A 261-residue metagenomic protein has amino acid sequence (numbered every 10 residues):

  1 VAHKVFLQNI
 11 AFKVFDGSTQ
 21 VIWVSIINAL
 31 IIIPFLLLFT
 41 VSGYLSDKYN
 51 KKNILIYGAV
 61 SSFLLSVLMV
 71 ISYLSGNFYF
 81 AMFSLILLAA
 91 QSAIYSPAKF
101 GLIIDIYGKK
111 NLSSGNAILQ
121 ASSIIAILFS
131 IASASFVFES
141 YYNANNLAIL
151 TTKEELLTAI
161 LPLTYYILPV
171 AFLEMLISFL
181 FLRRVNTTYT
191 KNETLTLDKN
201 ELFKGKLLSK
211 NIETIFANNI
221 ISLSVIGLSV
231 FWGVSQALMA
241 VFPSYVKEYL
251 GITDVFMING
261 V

Functional and structural regions predicted by a protein language model:
V1-F6, N145-L150, E155-L156, L161-T164 (+1 more regions): A single, central transmembrane helix in multi-pass transporters
V1-L7, I27-S46, N50-F63, F80-Y141 (+2 more regions): Substrate-agnostic recognition of the 12-TM MFS/MFS-like secondary transporter fold
Q8-F15, V70-I71, I127-I167, E248-Y249: Transmembrane alpha-helix termini and helix-breaking/packing motifs in multi-pass membrane transporters
I10-G17, K48, L102-I106, Y245-L250: Helix-to-coil boundary motifs at intracellular loop junctions of multi-pass secondary transporters
V60-G76: C-terminal ends and interior cores of transmembrane alpha-helices in multi-pass membrane transporters/permeases
L68-S72, L88, S178-F181: MFS-fold secondary transporters
G101, D105, A159-I160, T164-L197: Helix-loop junctions on the cytosolic side of multi-pass membrane transporters, especially the intracellular loop
R184-V225: Juxtamembrane intracellular "pre-TM" segments in multi-pass secondary transporters
